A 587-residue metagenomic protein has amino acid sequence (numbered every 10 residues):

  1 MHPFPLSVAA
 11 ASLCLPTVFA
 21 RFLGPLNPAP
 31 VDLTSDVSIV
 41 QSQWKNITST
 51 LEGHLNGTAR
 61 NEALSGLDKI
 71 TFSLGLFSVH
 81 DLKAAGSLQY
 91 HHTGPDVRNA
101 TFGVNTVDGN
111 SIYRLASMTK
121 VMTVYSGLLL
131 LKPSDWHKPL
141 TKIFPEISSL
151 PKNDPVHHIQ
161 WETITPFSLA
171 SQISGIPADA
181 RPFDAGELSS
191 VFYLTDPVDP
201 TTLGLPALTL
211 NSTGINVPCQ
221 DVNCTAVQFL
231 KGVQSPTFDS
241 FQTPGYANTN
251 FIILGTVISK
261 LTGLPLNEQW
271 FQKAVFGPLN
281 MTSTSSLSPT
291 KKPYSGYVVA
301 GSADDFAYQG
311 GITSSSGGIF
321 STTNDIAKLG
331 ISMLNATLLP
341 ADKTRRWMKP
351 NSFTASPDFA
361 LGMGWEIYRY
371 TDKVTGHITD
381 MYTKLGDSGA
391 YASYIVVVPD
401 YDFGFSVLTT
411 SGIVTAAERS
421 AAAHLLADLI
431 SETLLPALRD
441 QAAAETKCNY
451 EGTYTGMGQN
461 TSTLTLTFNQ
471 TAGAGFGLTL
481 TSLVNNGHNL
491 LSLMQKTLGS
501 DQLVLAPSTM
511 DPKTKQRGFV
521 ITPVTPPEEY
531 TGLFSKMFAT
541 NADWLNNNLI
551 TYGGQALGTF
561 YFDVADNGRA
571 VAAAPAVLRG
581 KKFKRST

Functional and structural regions predicted by a protein language model:
M1-R21: Fungal secretory targeting signals
R21-P95, N110, A307-T587: Catalytic loop of the DD-peptidase/beta-lactamase superfamily, centered on the K-T-G motif and neighboring
T34-S42, G109-R114, K152-H157, D239-P244 (+2 more regions): Second-shell loop/turn segments in exported
Q43, I47, L51, H91-F102 (+4 more regions): Short, charged, amphipathic alpha-helices and their helix-cap/turn boundaries
L51, L55-A63, S126-S134, F144-P151 (+9 more regions): Sec/Tat-exported extracytoplasmic proteins
T101-G103, A226-T237, V298-G311, G376: The feature captures the short pre-catalytic strand/loop hairpin that immediately precedes and shapes the active-site
G103-N105, R114, M118, L130-S189 (+2 more regions): Active-site helix/loop module of the DD-peptidase/beta-lactamase fold, centered on the serine-lysine SxxK catalytic
S117-M118, G245-N248: Catalytic nucleophile serine of serine hydrolases, specifically the conserved "nucleophile elbow" pentapeptide
